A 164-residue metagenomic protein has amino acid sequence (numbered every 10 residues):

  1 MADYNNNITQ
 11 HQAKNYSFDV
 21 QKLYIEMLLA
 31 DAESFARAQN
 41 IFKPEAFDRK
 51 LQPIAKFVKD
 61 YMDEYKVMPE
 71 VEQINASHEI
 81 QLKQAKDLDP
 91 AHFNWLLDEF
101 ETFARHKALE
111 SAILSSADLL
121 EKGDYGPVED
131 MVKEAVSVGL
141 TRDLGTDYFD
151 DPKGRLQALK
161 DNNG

Functional and structural regions predicted by a protein language model:
M1-A104: Noncatalytic partner-interaction/assembly domains of nucleic-acid and motor enzyme complexes, especially the accessory
E26-L28, E134-G164: The Walker A/P-loop phosphate-binding site
A32-A38, E110, D150-G154: Short acidic (Asp/Glu) and glycine-rich catalytic loops that position anionic groups and cofactors
A46-F47, A76-S77, D118-K122, V138 (+1 more regions): Charge-rich, low-complexity amphipathic helices in intrinsically disordered tails/linkers adjacent to domains
D60-Y61, L119, D150-K153: Short, intrinsically disordered/low-complexity patches at protein termini and at juxtamembrane boundaries
Y65, P69, E129, P152-K153: Generic alpha-helical secondary structure signal
P90-F149: Interdomain "pre-motor" coupling segment immediately N-terminal to P-loop NTPase/helicase cores
